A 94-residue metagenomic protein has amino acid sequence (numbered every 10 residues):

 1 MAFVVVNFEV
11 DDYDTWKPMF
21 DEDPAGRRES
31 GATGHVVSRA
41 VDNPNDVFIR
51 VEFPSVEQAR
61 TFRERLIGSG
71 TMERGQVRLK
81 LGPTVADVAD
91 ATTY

Functional and structural regions predicted by a protein language model:
M1-A2, Y94: Compositionally biased, disordered extreme N-termini, encompassing classical targeting presequences
A2-E9, V36-L66: Short, well-ordered beta-strand segments in beta-rich or mixed alpha/beta enzyme and ligand-binding folds
D12-G34, I67-G70: Short amphipathic alpha-helical segments
P18, T61-E64, V77: Charged/polar, solvent-exposed surface patches and flexible loops
S30-F48, T71-Y94: Glycine-rich beta-strand-turn "strand-cap" elements at beta-sheet edges
